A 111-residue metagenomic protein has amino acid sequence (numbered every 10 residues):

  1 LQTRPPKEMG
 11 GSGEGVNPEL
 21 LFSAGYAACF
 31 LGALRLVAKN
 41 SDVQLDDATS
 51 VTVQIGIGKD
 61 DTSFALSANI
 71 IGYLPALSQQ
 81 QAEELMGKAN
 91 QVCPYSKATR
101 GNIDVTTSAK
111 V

Functional and structural regions predicted by a protein language model:
L1-A24, L31-V111: Extended beta-strand/beta-hairpin segments
